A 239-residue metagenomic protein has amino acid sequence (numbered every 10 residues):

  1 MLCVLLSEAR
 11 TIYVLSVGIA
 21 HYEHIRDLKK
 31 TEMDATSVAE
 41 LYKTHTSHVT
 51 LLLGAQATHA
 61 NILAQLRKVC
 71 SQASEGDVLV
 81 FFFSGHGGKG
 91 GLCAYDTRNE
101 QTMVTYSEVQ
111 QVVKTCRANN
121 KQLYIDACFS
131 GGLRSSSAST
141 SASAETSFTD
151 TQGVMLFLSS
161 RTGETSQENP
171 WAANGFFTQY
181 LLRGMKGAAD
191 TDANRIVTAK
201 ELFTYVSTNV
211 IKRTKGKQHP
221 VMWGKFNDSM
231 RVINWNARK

Functional and structural regions predicted by a protein language model:
M1-L2: Hydrophobic helical h-region of N-terminal Sec-dependent signal peptides in bacterial secretory/periplasmic proteins
L5-K239: Cysteine endopeptidase catalytic domains of the caspase/legumain-like
